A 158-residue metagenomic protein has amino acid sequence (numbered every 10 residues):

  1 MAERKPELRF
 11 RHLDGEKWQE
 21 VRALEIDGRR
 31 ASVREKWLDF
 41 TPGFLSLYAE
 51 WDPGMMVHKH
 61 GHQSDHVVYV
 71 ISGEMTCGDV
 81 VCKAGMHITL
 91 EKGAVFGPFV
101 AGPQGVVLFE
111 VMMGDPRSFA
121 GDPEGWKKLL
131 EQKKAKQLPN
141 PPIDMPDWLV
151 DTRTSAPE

Functional and structural regions predicted by a protein language model:
M1-G43, W126, A135-E158: A short, N-terminal "cap"/entry segment at the start of jelly-roll beta-barrel domains of the cupin/DSBH fold
R30-E35, D39-G61, E91-V95: Conserved short histidine dyad/triad with adjacent acidic residue
Y48-A49, I71-G73, L108-V111: Short, well-ordered beta-strand segments in beta-rich or mixed alpha/beta enzyme and ligand-binding folds
P53, H62-C77, A84: Glycine- and acidic-residue-biased ligand/ion/polar-headgroup-sensing regions
V81-A84, K92-D122: Ligand-binding loop in jelly-roll beta-barrel domains
L130-Q132: N-terminal leader/targeting and pre-domain segments
